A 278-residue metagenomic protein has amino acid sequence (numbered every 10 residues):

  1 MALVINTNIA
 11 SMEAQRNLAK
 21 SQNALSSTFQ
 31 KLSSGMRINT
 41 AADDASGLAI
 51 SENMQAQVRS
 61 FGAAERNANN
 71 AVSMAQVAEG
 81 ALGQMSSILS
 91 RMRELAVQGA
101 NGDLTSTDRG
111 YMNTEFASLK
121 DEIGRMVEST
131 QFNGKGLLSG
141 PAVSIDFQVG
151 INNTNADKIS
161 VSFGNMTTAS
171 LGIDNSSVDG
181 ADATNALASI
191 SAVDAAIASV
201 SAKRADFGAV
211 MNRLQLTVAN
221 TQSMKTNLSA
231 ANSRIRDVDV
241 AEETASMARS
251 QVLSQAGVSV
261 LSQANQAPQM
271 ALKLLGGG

Functional and structural regions predicted by a protein language model:
M1-G278: Primary detection of the long, small/polar-rich alpha-helical "axial" segments characteristic of bacterial flagellar
